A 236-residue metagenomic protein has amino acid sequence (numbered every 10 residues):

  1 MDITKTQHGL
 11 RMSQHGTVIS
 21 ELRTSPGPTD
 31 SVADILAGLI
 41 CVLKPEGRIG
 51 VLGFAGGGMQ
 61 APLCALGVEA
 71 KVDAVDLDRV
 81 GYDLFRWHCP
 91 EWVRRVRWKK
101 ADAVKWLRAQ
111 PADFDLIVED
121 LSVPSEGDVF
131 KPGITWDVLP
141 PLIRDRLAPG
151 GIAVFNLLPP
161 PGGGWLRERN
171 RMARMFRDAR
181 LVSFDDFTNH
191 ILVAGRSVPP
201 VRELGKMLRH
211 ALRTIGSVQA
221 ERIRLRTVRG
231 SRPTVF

Functional and structural regions predicted by a protein language model:
M1-Q7, R11-S31, G38-V42, N189-F236: SAM/dcSAM-binding transferase cores
D2, Q7, S25-R146, G162-G163 (+2 more regions): The AdoMet/dcAdoMet-binding core of the Class I SAM-like
T17-S20, S122-D128, A153: A short, flexible beta-alpha/helix-coil linker loop
G53-G56, P161-W165, V201-L204, L225-R226: A general structural signal for short secondary-structure boundary/capping elements
L63, M172, S231-P233: Generic structural signal for hydrophobic
E69-K71, V93-R95, G150, F176-D178 (+1 more regions): A generic structural signal for alpha->beta connector loops
D128-K131, D137-V201: C-terminal substrate-binding/active-site "lid" region of AdoMet-derived donor-dependent transferases
